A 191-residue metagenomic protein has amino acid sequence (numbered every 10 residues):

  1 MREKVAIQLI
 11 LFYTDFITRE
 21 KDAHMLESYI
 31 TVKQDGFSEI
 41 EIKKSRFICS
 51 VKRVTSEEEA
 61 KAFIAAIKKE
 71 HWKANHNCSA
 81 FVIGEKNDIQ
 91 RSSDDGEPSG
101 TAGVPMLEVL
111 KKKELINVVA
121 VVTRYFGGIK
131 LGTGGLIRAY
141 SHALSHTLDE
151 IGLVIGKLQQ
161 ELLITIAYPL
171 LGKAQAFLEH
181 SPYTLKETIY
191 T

Functional and structural regions predicted by a protein language model:
L9: Cationic, low-complexity basic patches in intrinsically disordered or flexible, solvent-exposed regions
Y13-K21: Short, positively charged and aromatic/hydrophobic N-terminal segments
H24-G100: C-terminal regulatory domains involved in ligand/effector binding and gene-expression control
A102-E150: Active-site beta-strand/loop microenvironment that shapes enzyme catalytic pockets
I151, Y183-E187: A short linear hydrophobic-aromatic micro-motif
V154-Y168: Short glycine-/aliphatic-rich beta-strand segments at the starts of folded cytosolic domains
I166-T184: Short amphipathic alpha-helix segments
